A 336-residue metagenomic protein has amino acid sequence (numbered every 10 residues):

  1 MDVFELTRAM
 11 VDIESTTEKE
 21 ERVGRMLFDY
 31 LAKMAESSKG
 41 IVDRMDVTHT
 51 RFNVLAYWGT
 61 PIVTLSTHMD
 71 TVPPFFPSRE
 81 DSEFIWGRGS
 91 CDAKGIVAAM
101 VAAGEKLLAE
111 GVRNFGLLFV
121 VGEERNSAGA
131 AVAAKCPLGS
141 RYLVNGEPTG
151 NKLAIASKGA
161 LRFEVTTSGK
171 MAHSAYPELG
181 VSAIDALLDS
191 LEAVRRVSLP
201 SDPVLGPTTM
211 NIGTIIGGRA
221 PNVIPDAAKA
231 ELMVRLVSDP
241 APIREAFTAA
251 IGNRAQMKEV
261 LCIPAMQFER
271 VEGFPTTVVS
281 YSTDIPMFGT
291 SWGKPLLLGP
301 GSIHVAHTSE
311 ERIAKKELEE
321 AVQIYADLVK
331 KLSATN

Functional and structural regions predicted by a protein language model:
M1-S90, V112: Acidic/His- and Gly-rich active-site-bordering loop/insert found across diverse amide/peptide-bond hydrolases
S15, P148, I155-A156, L161-N336: Metal-dependent amide/peptide-bond hydrolase catalytic core, centered on the "pita-bread" metallohydrolase fold
R25-K39, V101, E105-L108, R195 (+2 more regions): Class I S-adenosyl-L-methionine
H49-R51, S127, Y281-S282: Structural motif corresponding to alpha-helix initiation and N-cap regions
N53, N114, A227-E231: Intrinsic-disorder/low-complexity, polar/charged segments enriched in Ser/Thr/Lys/Arg/Asp/Glu/Gln
T64, I85, R141-N145, R162-E164 (+1 more regions): Short glycine-aspartate micro-motif
L65, D81-N126, E164-T167, P177-V197 (+2 more regions): Alpha-helical metal-binding/catalytic segments enriched in His/Glu/Asp
A98-R162, D202-P203: Acidic/histidine-rich catalytic neighborhood of metal-dependent amide-processing enzymes
